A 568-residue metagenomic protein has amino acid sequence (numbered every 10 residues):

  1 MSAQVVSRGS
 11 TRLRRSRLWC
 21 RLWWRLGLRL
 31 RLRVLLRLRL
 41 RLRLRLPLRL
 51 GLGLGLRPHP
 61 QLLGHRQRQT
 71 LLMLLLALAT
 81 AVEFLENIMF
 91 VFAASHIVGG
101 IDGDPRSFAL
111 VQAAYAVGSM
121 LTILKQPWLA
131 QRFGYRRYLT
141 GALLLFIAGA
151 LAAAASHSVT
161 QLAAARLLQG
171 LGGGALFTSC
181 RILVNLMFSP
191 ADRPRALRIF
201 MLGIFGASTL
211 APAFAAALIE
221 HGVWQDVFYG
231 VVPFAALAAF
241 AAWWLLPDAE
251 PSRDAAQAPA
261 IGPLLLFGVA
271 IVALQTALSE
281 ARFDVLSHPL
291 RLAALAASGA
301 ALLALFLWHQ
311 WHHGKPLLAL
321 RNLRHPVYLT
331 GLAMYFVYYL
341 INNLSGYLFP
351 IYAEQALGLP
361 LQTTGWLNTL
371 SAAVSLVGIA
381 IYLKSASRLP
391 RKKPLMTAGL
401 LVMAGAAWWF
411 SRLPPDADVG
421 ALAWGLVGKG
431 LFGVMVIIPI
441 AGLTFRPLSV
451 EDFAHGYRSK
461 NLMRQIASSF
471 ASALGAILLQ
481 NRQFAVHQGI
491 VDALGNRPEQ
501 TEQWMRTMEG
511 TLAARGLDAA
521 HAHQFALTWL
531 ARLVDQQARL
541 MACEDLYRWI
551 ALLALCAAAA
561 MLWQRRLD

Functional and structural regions predicted by a protein language model:
S2-L26, L32, L38, L44-L85 (+1 more regions): Cytosolic juxtamembrane N-terminal segment immediately preceding the first transmembrane helix of multi-pass
R17, L22, A216, E220-A333: Hydrophobic transmembrane-helix bundles of small-molecule transporters
Q69-L85, F90-A94, P105-R106, Q112 (+4 more regions): 12-transmembrane solute porter fold
V91, T178, I199, I204-A216 (+3 more regions): Glycine/proline-centered helix-kink
A93-M120, Q161: Extracellular/periplasmic helix-loop-helix junction of adjacent transmembrane segments in MFS-like secondary
S107, D192-I199, D452-S459, A542: Cytoplasmic loop-to-transmembrane helix junctions
A116, I123-P263: Helix-loop-helix hairpins in multi-pass membrane proteins, especially solute transporters
R464-W563: Hydrophobic transmembrane architecture of multi-pass small-molecule transporters
